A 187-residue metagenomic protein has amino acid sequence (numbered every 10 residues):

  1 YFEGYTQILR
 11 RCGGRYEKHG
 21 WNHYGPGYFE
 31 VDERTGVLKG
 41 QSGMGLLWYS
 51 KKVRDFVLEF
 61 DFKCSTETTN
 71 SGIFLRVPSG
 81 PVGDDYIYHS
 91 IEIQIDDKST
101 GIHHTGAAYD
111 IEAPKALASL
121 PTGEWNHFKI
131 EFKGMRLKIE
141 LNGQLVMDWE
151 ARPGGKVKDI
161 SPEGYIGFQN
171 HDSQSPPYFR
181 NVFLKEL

Functional and structural regions predicted by a protein language model:
Y1-L187: Carbohydrate-interacting regions of secretory-pathway proteins
